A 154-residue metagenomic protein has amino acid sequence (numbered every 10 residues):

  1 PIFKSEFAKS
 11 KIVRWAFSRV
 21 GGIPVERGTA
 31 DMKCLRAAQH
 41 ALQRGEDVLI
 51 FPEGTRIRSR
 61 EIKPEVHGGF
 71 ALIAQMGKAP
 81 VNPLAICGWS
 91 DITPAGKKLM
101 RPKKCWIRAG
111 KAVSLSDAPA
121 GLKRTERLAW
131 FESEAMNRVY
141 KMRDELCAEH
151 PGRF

Functional and structural regions predicted by a protein language model:
P1-A30, A37: Catalytic core of membrane glycerolipid acyltransferases/transacylases, capturing the structured, soluble-facing
M32-F154: Non-catalytic C-terminal accessory region of glycerolipid acyltransferases and related lyso-lipid remodeling enzymes
